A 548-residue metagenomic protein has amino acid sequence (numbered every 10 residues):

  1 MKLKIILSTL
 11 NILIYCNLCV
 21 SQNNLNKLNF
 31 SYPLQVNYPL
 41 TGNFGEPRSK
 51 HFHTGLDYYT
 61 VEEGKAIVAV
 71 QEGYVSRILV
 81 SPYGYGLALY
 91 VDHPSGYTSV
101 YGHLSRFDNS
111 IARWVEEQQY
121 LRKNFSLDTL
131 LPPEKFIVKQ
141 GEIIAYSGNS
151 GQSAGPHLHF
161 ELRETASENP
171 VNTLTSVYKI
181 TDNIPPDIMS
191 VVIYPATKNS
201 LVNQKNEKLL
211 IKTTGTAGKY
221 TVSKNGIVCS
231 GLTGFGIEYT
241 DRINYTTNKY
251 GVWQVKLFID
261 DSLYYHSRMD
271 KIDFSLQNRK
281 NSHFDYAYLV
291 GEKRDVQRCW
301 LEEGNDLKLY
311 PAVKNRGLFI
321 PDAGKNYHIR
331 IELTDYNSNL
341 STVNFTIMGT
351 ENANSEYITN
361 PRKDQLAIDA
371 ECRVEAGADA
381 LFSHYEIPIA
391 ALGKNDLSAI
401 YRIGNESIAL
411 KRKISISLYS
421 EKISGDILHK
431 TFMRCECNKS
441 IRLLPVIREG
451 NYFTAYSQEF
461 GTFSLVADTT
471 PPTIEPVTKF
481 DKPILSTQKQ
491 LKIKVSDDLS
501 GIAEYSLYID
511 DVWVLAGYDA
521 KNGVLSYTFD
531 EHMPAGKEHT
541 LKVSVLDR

Functional and structural regions predicted by a protein language model:
M1-L28: Bacterial Sec-dependent N-terminal signal peptides
S21-T98, S105-S110, F125-E134, K139-Q140 (+4 more regions): Surface-exposed, glycine-biased beta-strand/turn segments
N109, K139, T181, A196-N199 (+3 more regions): Long, low-complexity serine/threonine/glycine- and acidic-rich segments characteristic of extracellular
N183-V191, T469-T473, H539: Proline-centered linker/hinge motifs at extracellular inter-domain junctions
C229-G234, A409-S417, I484-K492: Short coil/turn motif common to extracellular beta-sandwich-like domains
G236-R242, S417-E421, Q490-D498: Short edge beta-strand/loop segments characteristic of extracellular beta-sandwich folds
A353-R362, E386-F432: Proteolytic processing hotspots in large secreted/extracellular or virion-associated proteins and select intracellular
E406-F463, E504-S506, V512-L515: Proteolytic-maturation and junctional protease-sensitive modules
